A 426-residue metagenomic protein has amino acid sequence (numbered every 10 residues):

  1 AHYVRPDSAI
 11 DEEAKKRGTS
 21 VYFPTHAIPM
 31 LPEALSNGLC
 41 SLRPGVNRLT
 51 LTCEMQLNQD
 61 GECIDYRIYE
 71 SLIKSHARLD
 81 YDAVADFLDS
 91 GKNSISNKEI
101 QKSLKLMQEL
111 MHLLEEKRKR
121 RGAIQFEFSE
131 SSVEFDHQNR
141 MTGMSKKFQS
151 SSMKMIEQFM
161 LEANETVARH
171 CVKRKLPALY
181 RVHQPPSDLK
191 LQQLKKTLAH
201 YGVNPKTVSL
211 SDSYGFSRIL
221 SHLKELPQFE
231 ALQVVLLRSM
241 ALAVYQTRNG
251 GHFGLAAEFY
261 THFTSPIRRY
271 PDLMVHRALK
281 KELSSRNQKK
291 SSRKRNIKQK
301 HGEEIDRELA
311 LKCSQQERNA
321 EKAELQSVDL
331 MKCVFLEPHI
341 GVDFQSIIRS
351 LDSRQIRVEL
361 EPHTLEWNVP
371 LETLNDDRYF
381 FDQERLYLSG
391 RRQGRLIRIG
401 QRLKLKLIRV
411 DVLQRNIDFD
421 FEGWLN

Functional and structural regions predicted by a protein language model:
A1-F380, G400-N426: Electropositive polyanion-binding surfaces
Q326, F381-R391: Short, structured beta-strand/loop micro-motifs enriched in basic residues and often containing a Trp
G390-R398: C-terminal structured domains
